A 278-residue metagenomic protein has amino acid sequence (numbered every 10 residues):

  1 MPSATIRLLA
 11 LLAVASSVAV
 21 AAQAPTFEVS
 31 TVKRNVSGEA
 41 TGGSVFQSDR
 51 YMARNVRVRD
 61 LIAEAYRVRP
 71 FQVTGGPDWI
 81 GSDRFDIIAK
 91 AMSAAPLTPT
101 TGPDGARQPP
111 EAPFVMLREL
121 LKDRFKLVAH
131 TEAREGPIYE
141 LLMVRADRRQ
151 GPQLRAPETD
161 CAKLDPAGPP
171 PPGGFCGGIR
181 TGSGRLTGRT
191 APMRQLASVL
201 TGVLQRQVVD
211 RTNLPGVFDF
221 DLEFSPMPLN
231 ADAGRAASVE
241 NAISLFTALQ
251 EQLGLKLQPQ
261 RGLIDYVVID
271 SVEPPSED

Functional and structural regions predicted by a protein language model:
P2-D278: Beta-strand-rich assembly/attachment modules of structural machines
